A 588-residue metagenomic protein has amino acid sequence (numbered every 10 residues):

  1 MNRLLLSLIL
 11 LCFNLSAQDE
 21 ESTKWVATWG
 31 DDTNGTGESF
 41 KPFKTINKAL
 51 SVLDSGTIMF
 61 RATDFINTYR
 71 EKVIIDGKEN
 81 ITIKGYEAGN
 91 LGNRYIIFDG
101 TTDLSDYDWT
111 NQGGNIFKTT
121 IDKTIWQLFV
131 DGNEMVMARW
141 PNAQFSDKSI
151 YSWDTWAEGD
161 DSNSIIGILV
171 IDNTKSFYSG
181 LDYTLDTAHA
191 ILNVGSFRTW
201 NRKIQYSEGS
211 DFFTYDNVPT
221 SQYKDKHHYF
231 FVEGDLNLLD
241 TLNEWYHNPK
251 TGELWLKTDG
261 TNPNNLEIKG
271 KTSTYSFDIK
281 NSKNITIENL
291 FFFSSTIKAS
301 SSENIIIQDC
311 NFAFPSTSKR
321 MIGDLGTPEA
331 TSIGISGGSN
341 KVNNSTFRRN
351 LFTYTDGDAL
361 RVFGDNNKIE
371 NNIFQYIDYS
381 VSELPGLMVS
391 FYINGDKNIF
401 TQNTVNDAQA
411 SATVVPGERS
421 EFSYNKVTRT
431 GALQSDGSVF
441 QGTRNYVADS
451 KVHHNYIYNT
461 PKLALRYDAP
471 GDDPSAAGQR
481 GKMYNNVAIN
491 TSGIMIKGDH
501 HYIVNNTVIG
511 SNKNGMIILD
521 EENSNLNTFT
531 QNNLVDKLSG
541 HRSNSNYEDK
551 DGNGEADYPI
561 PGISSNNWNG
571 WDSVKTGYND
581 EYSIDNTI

Functional and structural regions predicted by a protein language model:
L4-F13: Sec-dependent N-terminal signal peptides
A17-D19: Boundary at the C-terminal end of the N-terminal hydrophobic targeting segment
T23-G334, N553, N579, I584-I588: Extracellular polysaccharide-degrading/modifying enzymes targeting complex plant/algal/animal polysaccharides
M59, I74, K84, D99 (+18 more regions): Extracellular beta-strand solenoid repeats
N67-K84, P474-I588: Predominantly extracellular beta-rich ligand-binding scaffolds that present long acidic/polar faces for carbohydrate
Y69-E71, T274-Y275, S295-A299, S316-D324 (+12 more regions): Short glycine/acidic-rich loop motifs that flank beta-strands on beta-rich extracellular proteins
N217-H227, E233-G234, D240, K257-K283 (+6 more regions): Beta-propeller domains
K283-F293, E303-S316, K341-G357, D365-S380 (+7 more regions): Right-handed parallel beta-helix
